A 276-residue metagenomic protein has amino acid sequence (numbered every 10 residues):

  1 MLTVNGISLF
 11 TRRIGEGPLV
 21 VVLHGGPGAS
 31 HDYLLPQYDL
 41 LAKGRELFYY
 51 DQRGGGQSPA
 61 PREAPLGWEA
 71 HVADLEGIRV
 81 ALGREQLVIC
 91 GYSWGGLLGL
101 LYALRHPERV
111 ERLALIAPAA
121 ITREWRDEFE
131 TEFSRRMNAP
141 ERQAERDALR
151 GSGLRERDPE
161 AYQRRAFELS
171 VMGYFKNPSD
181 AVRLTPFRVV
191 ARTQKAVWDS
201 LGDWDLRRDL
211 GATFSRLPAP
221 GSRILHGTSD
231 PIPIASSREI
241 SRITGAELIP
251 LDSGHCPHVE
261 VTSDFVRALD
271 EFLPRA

Functional and structural regions predicted by a protein language model:
N5-A60, A64, I78: Conserved HGGG/HGGXW glycine-rich cap/lid loop of the alpha/beta-hydrolase fold
F48-W94, R267: Active-site loop/oxyanion-hole signature of alpha/beta-hydrolase fold enzymes
E85-E128: Conserved hydrolase catalytic core segment
L113-G153: Flexible "cap/lid" loop of the alpha/beta hydrolase fold
A148-L201: Conserved alpha/beta-hydrolase catalytic His-Asp/Glu region
D180-R238: Conserved serine/cysteine hydrolase catalytic core
R242-H255: Catalytic histidine neighborhood in serine/cysteine hydrolases with alpha/beta-hydrolase-type architecture
S253-V266: Catalytic histidine-centered segment of alpha/beta-hydrolase-like enzymes
